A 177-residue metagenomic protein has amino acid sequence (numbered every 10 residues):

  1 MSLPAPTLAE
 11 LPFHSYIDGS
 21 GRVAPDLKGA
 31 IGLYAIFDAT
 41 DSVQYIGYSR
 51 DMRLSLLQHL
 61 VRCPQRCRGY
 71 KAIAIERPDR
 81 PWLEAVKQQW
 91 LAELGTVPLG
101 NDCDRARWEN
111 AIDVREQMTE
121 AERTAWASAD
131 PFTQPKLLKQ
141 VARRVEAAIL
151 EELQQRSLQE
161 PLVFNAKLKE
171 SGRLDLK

Functional and structural regions predicted by a protein language model:
M1-I31, D38-S42, R50-K177: Boundary/linker segments flanking structured domains
